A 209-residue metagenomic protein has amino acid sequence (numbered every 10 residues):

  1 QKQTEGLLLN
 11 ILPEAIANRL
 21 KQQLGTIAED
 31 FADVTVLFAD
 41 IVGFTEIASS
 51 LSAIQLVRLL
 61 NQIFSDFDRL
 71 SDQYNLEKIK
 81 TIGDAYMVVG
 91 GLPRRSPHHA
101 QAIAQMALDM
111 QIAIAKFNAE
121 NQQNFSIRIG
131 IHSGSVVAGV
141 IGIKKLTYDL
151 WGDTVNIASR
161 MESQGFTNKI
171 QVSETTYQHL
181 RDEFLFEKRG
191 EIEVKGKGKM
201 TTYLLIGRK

Functional and structural regions predicted by a protein language model:
K2-L8, R19-Q105: Catalytic NTP-binding/metal-coordinating core of nucleotidyl cyclase/transferase enzymes
I16, V36, Y86, I127-S133: A structural signal for short, well-ordered beta-strand segments
I16-K21, Q111-I112: Short gly/ser/thr-rich secondary-structure transition/capping motifs
A17, F44, T176-L180: A generic structural signal for short hydrophobic patches within well-formed alpha-helices
L60-L76, L92-I129, S133, D153-F166 (+1 more regions): Alpha-helical scaffold within the catalytic cores of cyclic-nucleotide enzymes
I82-G83, Q122-R128, K169-E174: Acidic/histidine metal-binding catalytic segments
V136-A138, K145, A158, Q164-K209: Cytosolic regulatory/linker segments at or just downstream of nucleotide-handling modules in signal-transduction
I141-G152: Short, surface-exposed loop/helix-turn segments at secondary-structure junctions that function as lids/hinges flanking
